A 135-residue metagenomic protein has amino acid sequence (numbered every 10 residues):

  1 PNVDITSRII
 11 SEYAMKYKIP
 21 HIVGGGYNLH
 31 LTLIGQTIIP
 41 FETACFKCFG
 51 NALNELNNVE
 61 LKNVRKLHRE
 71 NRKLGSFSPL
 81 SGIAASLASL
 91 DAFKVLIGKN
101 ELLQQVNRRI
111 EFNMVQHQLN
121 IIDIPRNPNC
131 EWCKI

Functional and structural regions predicted by a protein language model:
N2-Q36: ADP-ribose/adenylate-binding Rossmann-like module
I5, P79-I83, I121: Residue-level detector of secondary-structure boundary/capping sites
G25, F49, K134: Residues at the C-termini of beta-strands that transition into short coil/loop
Y27-I38, F112-I121: Short, intrinsically disordered, charge-biased short linear motifs at domain edges
I38-E42, F49, S81, Q116 (+1 more regions): Solvent-exposed, flexible loop/coil residues
F41-N107: Adenosine-phosphate binding glycine-rich loop
K99-I135: Phosphate-binding loop/pocket of nucleotide- and phosphate-handling active sites
